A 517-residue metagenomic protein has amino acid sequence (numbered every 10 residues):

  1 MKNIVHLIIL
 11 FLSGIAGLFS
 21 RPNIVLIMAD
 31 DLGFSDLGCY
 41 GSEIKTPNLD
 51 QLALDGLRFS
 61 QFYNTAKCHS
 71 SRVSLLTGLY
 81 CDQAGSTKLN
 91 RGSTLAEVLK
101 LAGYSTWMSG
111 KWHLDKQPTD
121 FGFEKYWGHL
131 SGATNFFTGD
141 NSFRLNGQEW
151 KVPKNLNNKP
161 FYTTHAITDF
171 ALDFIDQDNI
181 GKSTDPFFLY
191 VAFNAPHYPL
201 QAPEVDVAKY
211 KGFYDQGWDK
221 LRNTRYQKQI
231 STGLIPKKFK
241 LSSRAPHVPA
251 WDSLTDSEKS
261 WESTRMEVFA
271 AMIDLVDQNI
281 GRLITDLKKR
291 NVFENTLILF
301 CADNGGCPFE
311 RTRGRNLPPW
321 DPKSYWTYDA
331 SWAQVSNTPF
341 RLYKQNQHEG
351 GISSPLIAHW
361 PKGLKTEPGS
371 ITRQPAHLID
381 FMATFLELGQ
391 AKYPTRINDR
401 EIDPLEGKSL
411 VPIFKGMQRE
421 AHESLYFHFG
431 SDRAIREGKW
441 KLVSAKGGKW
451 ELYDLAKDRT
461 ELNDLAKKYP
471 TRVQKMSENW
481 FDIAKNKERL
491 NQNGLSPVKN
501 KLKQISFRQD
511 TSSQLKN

Functional and structural regions predicted by a protein language model:
K2, G17-K446, W450, L455-N479 (+2 more regions): Formylglycine-dependent sulfatase
K2-L10: Sec-dependent signal peptide recognition, specifically the positively charged N-region followed immediately by
I9-L18: Hydrophobic h-region of N-terminal signal peptides that target proteins for export in Gram-negative bacteria
K485: Sequence context surrounding c-type heme c attachment/ligation sites in exported
